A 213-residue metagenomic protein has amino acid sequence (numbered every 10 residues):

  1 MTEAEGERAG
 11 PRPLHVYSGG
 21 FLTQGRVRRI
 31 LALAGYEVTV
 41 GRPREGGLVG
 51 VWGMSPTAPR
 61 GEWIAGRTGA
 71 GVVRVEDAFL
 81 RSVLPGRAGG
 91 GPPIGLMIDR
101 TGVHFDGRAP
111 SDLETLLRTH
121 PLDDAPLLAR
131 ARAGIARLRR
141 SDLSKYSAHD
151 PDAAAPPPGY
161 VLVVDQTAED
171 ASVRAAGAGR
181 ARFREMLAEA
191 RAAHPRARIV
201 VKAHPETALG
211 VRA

Functional and structural regions predicted by a protein language model:
M1-E62, A168-D170: N-terminal pre-catalytic "stem/leader" segment of glycosyltransferase-like enzymes
E7, A65, A190-H194: N-terminal cationic-hydrophobic initiation segments that often serve targeting/anchoring roles
G41-P92: Extended catalytic core of nucleotide-activated donor transferases of GT-like folds
L48-G50, L162-V164, V200: Structural motif
M54, D77-A78, Q166, H204-E206: An acidic- and aromatic-residue-enriched active-site/binding cleft used to recognize and process polar
L80-A176: A nucleotide-sugar donor-handling region in carbohydrate enzymes
R174, R180-R184: Mid-to-C-terminal functional-domain signal that highlights helix-capping/loop sites within ligand-binding modules
L187-A213: Catalytic donor nucleotide-activated moiety binding site of glycosyltransferases and closely related
